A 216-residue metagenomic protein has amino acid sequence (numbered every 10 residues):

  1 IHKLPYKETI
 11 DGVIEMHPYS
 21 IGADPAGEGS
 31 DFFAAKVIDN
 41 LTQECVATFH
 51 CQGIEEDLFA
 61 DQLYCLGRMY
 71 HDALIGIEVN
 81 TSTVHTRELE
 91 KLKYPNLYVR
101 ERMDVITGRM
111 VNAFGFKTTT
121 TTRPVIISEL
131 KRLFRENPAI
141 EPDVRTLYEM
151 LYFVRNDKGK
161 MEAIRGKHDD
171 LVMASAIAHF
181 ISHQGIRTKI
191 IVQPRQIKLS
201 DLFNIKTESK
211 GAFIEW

Functional and structural regions predicted by a protein language model:
I1-D104, R109-N112, T120, P124 (+2 more regions): RNase H-like, metal-dependent nuclease domains and their acidic two-metal-ion catalytic environment used
G115: PAPS-dependent sulfotransferase catalytic core
